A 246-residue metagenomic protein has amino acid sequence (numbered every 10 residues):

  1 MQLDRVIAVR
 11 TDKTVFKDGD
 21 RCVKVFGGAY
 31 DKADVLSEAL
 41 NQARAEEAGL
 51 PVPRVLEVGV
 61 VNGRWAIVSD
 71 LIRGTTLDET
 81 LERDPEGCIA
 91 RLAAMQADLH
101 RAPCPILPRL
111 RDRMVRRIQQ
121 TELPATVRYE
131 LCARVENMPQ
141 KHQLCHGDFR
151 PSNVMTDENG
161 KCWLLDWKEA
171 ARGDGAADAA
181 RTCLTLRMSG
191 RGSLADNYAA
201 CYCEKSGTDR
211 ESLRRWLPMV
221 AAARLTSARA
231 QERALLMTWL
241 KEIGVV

Functional and structural regions predicted by a protein language model:
V6-V35, D78: ATP-binding glycine-rich loop module of kinase domains
T14-K17, C132-A177: Active-site acidic catalytic loop and adjacent metal/ATP-binding pocket of ATP-dependent phosphoryl transfer enzymes
K32-A48: The N-lobe alphaC helix and its flanking beta3-alphaC-beta4 segment of protein kinase-like domains, centered on
R54-W65: Short beta-strand micro-motifs within the conserved protein kinase catalytic domain, predominantly in the N-lobe
G63-T75: Conserved short submotifs of the Hanks-type protein kinase catalytic core that shape the nucleotide-binding pocket
G74, R181-V246: Helix-rich C-terminal or lid/interface subdomains of diverse kinases
T80-R111: Internal "kinase-insert"/substrate-recognition segments embedded within catalytic cores of ATP-dependent enzymes
R101-G147, D157-E158, E242: An alpha-helical support segment within catalytic cores of ATP-dependent transferases
